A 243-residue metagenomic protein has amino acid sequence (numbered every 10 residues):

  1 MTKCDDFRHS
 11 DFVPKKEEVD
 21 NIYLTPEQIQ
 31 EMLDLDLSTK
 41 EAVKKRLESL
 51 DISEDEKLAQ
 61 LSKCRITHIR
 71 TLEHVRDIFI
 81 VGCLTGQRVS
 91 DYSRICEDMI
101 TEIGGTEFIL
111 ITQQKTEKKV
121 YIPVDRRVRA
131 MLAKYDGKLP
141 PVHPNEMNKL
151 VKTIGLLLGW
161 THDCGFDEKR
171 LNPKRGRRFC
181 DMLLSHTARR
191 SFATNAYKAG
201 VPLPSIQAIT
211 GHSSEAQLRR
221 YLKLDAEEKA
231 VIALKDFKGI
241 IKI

Functional and structural regions predicted by a protein language model:
D5-V89, H143-E146: Basic, Lys/Arg- and aromatic-enriched nucleic-acid-binding interface segment
D34, R94, K223: Phosphate-coordinating loops and pocket residues in cytosolic domains that bind phosphorylated ligands
V43, L61-I69, G137-K138, K152-A208: Short, basic (Lys/Arg/His-rich) helix/loop patches that form interaction surfaces in the mid-to-C-terminal regions
I78, S90-I95, I206: Alpha-helix N-cap/helix-start motif at helix boundaries, enriched for small hydrophobics
T85, R94-M131: Conserved tyrosine-mediated DNA breakage-rejoining catalytic core shared by Y-recombinases
M99-G105, M182, A199-L222: Short, polar N-cap/turn motifs at the start of nucleic acid-interacting alpha helices
Q113-E117, T210-K235: Catalytic-site neighborhood detector that most strongly recognizes the C-terminal catalytic loop/helix of tyrosine
K238-I243: Intrinsically disordered, low-complexity basic tails/linkers immediately adjacent to helix-turn-helix/homeobox/MYB/SANT
